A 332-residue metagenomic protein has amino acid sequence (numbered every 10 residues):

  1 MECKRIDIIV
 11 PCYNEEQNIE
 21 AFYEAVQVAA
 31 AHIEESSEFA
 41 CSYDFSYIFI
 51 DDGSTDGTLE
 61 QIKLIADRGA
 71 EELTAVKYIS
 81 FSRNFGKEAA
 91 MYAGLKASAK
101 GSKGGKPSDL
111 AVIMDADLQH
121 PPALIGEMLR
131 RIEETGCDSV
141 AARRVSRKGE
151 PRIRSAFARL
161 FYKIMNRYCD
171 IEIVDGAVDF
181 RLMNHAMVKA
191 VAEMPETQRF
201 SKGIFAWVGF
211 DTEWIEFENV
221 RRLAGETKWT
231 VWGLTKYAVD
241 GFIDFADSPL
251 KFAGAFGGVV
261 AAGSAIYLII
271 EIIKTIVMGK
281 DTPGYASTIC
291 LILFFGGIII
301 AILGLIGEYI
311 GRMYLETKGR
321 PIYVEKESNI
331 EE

Functional and structural regions predicted by a protein language model:
M1-E2, F200-E332: Hydrophobic helical membrane-anchoring modules
R5-D7, S46: Cell-envelope/extracellular polymer assembly enzymes that use nucleotide-activated donors
E15-N18, S54, P121: Donor nucleotide-sugar binding loop of glycosyltransferases
E15-S37: Short, well-formed alpha-helical segments that are part of the catalytic scaffolds of diverse glycosyltransferases
N18-A21, D56-A66: Acidic helix N-cap motif at the loop->helix transition within catalytic regions of sugar-transfer enzymes
E34-G53, S80: Short beta-strand/loop segment that forms part of the nucleotide-sugar
I48-E60, L118-Q119: A conserved acidic beta->alpha catalytic loop
L64, V76, F81-R83, K87-K100 (+4 more regions): Acceptor/aglycone-binding surface of glycosyltransferases and processive sugar-polymer synthases
